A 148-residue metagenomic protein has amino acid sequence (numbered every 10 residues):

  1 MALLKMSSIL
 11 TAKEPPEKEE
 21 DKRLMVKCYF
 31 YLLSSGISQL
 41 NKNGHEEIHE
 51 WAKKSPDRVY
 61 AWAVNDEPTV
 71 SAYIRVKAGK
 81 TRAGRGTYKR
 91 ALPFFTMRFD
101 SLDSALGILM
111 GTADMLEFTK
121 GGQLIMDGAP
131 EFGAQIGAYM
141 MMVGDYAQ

Functional and structural regions predicted by a protein language model:
M1-Q148: Feature captures hydrophobic
